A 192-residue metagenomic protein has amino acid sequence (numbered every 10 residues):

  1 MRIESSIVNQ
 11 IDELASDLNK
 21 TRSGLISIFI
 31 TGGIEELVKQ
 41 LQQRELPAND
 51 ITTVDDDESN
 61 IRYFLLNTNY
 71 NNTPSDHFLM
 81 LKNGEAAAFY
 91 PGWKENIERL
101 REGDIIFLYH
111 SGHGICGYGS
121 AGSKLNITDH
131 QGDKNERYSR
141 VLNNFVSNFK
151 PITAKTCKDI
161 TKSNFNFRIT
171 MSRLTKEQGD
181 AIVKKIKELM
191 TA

Functional and structural regions predicted by a protein language model:
R2-Q10, S16, K20-Y63, P91 (+1 more regions): Contiguous surface segments at macromolecular interaction interfaces
N72-A87: Short, basic/aromatic beta-hairpin or loop at an interaction surface
A88-N96: Short alpha-helix capping/helix-loop boundary micro-motifs
R99-R101: Short, well-ordered loop/turn sites that connect or cap secondary structure elements
I115-N126: Short beta-strand-centered aromatic/proline hotspots
